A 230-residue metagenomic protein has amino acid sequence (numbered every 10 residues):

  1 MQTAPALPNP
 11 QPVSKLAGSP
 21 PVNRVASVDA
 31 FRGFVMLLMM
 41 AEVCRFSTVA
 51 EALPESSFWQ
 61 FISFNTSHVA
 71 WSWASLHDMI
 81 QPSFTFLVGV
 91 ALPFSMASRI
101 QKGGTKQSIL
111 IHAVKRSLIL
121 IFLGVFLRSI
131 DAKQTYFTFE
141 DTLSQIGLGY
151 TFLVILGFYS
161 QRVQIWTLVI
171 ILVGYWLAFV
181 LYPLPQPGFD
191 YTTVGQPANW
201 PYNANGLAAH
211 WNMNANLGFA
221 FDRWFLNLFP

Functional and structural regions predicted by a protein language model:
Q2, P8-Q101, T105: N-terminal signal-anchor module of multipass membrane proteins
F46, L92, M96, T138 (+2 more regions): Hydrophobic alpha-helical segments
V49-E55, I111, K115-L120, M213-F219: An acidic intrinsically disordered interaction segment
D78-S83, S98-R128, F139-W176: Transmembrane alpha-helical segments and their boundary/interface "anchor" motifs in multi-pass integral membrane
V163-P230: Long hydrophobic alpha-helical segments that form multi-pass transmembrane helix bundles in integral membrane proteins
